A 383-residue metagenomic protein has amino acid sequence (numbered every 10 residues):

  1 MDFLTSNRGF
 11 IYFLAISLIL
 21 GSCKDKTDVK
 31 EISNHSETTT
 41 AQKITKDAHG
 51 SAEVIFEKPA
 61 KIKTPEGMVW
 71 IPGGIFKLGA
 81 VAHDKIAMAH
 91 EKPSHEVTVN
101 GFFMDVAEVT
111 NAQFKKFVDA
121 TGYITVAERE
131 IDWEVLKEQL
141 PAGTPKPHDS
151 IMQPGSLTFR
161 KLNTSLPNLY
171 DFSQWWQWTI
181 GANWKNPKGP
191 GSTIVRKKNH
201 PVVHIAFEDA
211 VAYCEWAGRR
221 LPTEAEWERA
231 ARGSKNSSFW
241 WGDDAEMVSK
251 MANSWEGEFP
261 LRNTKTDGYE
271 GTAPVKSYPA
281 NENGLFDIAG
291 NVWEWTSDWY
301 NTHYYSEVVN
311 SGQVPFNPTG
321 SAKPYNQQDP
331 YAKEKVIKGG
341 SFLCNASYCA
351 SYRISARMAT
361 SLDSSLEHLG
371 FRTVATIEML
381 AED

Functional and structural regions predicted by a protein language model:
D2-F10: Bacterial N-terminal signal peptides that target proteins for export
I11-S17: Sec-dependent N-terminal signal peptides
G21-S22: C-terminal motif of bacterial Sec signal peptides marking the signal peptidase cleavage site
V29-I62: N-terminal pre-domain segments of enzymes
E31-H35, I44-A48, I71, K77 (+5 more regions): Functional-site microenvironments in short loops/helix caps that host divalent-cation chemistry
F76, V81-N100, P190-T193: Short, conserved catalytic-motif segment at the N-terminal edge
E367-A381: Short, structured beta-strand segments at or near domain termini in extracellular proteins/domains
